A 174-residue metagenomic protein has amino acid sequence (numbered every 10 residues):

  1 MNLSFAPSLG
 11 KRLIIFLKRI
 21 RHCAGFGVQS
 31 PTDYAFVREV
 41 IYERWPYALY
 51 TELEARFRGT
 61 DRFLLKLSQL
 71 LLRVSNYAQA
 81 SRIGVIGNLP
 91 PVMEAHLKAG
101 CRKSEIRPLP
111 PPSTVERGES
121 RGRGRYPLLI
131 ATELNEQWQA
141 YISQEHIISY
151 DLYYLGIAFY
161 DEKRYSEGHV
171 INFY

Functional and structural regions predicted by a protein language model:
M1-E116, S120-G122, L134-Y174: A short alpha-helical cap/connector motif
R125, L129: Conserved nucleotide-sensing/catalytic segment adjacent to the nucleotide-binding pocket in NTP-handling enzymes
